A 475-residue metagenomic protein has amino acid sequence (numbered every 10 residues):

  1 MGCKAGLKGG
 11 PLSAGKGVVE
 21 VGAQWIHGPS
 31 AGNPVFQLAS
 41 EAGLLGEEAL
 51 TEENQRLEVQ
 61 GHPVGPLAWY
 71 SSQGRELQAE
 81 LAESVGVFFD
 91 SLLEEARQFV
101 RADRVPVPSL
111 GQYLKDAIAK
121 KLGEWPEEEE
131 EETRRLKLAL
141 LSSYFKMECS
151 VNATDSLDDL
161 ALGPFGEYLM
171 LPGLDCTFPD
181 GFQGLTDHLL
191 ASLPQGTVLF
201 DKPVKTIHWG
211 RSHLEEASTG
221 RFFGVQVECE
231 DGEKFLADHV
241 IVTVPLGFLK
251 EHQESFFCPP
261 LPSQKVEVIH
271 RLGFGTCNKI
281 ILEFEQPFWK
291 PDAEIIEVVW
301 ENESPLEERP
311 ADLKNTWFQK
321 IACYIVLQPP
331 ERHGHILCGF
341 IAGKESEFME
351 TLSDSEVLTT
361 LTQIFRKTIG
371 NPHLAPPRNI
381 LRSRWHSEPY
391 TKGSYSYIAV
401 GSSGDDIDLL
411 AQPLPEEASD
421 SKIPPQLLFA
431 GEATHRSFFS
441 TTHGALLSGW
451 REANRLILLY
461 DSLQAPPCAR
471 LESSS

Functional and structural regions predicted by a protein language model:
M1-S475: FAD-dinucleotide binding site
